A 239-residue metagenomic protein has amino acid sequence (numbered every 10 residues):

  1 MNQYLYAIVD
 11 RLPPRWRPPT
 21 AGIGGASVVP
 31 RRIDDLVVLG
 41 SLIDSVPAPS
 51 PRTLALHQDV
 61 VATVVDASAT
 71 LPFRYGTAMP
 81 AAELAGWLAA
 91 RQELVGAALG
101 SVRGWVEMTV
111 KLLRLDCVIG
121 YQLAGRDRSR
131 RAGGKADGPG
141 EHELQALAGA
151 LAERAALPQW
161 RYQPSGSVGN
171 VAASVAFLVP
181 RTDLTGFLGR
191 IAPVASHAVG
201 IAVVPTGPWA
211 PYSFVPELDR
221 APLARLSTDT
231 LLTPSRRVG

Functional and structural regions predicted by a protein language model:
M1-G239: An interfacial alpha-helical scaffold signature
